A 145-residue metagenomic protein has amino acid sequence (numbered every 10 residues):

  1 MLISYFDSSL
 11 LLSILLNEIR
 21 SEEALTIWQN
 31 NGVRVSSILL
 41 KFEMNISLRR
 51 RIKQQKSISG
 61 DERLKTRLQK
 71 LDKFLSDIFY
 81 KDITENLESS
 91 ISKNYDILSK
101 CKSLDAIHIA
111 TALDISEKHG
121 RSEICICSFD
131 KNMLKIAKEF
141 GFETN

Functional and structural regions predicted by a protein language model:
M1-L40, R50-K65: Short, well-structured N-terminal submotif of metal-dependent ribonuclease cores
M1-S4, S8, G32, K131-N145: Extended low-complexity acidic/polar segments
I19-S21, D72-Y80, H119, F140: Noncatalytic, solvent-exposed loop/strand surfaces of beta-propeller-type extracellular/periplasmic domains
S21, K41, N45, L68 (+2 more regions): A general structural signal for well-ordered alpha-helical segments in protein cores
A24, M44, I91-S92, A137: Hydrophobic packing residues within well-ordered alpha-helices of enzyme cores
S36-F42, L104-I107: Aromatic- and histidine-enriched alpha-helix N-cap/loop-to-helix transition segments that scaffold the rims
I46-K53, L113-E117: Short glycine/serine- and small hydrophobic-enriched flexible loop segments
D77-N132: Active-site neighborhoods of divalent-metal-dependent phosphate/nucleic-acid chemistry enzymes
